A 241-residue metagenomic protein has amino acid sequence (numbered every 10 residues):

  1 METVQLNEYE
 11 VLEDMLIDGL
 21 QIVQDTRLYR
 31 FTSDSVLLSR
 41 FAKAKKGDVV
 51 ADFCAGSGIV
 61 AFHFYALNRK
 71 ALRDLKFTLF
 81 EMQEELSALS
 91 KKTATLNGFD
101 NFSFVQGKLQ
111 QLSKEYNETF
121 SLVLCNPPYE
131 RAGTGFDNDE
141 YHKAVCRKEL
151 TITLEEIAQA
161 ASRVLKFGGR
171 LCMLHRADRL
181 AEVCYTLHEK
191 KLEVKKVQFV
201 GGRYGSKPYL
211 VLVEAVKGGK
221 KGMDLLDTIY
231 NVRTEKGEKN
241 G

Functional and structural regions predicted by a protein language model:
T3-A44: Class I SAM-dependent transferase core
V23, T78, S103-V105, K195-Q198: General small-molecule cofactor/ligand-binding pocket signal
R27, T151-P208: Conserved Class I SAM-dependent methyltransferase catalytic core
L38, N126, I157, A215: Residue-level signal for inorganic ion chemistry
S39, D139-H142, E189-K190: Glycine-rich, phosphate-binding/catalytic loops in enzymes
F41-F136: Conserved SAM/SAH cofactor-binding pocket of Class I
P127-E156: Mobile active-site "lid"/loop adjacent to the S-adenosyl-L-methionine
Y204-G241: Flexible, glycine-/basic-rich loop-and-beta segments that form/coincide with the SAM-dependent methyltransferase
